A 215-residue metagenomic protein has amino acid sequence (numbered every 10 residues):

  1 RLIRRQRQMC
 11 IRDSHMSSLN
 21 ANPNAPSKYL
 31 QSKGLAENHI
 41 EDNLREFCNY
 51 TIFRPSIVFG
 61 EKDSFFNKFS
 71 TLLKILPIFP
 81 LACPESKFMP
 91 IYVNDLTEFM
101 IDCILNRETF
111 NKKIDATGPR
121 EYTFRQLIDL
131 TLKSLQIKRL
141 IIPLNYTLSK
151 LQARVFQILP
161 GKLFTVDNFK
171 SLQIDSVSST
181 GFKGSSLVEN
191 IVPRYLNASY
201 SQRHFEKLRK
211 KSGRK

Functional and structural regions predicted by a protein language model:
R1, P26-E37, F59, D63 (+4 more regions): Short-chain dehydrogenase/reductase
R1-I11: Single conserved hydrophobic/aromatic residue that forms the stacking wall/gate of nucleotide- or nucleobase-binding
D13-L19, F53-P55: SDR active-site strand-loop-helix element
G34-E41, E98: Conserved active-site helix of classical SDR/Rossmann-fold NAD(P)-dependent CH-OH oxidoreductases
N38-K62, T71: Conserved beta-loop-beta element that borders a ligand/cofactor-binding pocket
S64-F65, C83-L105, K112: Substrate-positioning beta->alpha
F69-C83: A short C-terminal helix-loop "cap" of Rossmann-like NAD(P)-dependent dehydrogenase/epimerase domains
C103-L163, D175-K215: Mid/C-terminal beta-alpha module of Rossmann-like enzyme folds, strongest in SDR-family dehydrogenases/epimerases
